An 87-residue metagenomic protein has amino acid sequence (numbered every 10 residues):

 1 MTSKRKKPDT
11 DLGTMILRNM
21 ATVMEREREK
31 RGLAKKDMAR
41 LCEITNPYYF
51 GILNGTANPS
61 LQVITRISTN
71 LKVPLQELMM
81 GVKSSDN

Functional and structural regions predicted by a protein language model:
K4-K30: A short, Lys/Arg-rich alpha-helix, primarily the initiator
E29, R40, T69: Alpha-helical residues within the helix-turn-helix
G32-G51: Short alpha-helical DNA-recognition segment
T56-R66, N87: Short, basic-rich loop-to-helix N-cap that marks the start of a DNA-contacting helix
Q62-E77: DNA major-groove recognition helix of helix-turn-helix/homeodomain DNA-binding modules
E77-N87: Short amphipathic recognition helices of helix-turn-helix/homeodomain-type DNA-binding modules
